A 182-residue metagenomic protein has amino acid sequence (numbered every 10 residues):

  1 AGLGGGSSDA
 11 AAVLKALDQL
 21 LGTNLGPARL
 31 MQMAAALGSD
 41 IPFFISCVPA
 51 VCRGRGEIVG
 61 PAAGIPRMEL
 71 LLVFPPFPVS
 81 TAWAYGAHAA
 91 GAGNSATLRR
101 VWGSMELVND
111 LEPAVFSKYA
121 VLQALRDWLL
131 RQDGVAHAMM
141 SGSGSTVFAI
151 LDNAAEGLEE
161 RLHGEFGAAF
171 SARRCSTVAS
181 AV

Functional and structural regions predicted by a protein language model:
A1-P27: DPxDG-like acidic metal-binding loop motif
G2, L72, T146-F148: Short aromatic/hydrophobic contact patches that present stacked aromatics for nucleic-acid/ligand binding
G5-G6, M140-S145: Glycine-rich beta-strand-to-loop/alpha-helix junction loops that act as flexible
G26-A36, S104, L158-L162: Short, well-structured alpha-helical segments that form the helix of a local strand-helix-strand
F44-H137, I150-F166, F170-V182: Conserved, helical-rich catalytic subdomain that frames metal- and/or nucleotide-binding sites in enzyme alpha/beta
